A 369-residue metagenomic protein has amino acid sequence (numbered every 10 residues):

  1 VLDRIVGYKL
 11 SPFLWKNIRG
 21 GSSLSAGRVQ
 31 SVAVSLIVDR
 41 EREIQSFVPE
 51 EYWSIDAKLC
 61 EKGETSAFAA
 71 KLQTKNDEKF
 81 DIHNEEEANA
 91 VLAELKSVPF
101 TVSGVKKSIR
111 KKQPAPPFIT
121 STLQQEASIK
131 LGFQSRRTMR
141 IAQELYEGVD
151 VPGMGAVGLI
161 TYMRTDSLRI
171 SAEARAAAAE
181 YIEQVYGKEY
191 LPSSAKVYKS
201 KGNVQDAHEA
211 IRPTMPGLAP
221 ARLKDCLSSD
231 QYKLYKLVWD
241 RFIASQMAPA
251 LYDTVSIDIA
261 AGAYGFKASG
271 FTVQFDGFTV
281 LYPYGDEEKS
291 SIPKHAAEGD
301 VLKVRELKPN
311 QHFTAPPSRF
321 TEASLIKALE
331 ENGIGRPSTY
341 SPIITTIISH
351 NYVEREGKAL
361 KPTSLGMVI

Functional and structural regions predicted by a protein language model:
V1-K107, Q143, A210-K267, T272: Phosphate-backbone binding and catalysis cores of DNA-processing enzymes
G7, G27, G270-V280, G335 (+1 more regions): Glycine-centered small-residue hotspots that permit tight backbone geometry or close packing
P12, V32, F275, S338-Y340 (+1 more regions): Basic, gly/Ser/Thr/Pro-rich low-complexity segments located predominantly at protein N termini
C60-K62, V151-P152, V273, Y352: Short polar/acidic secondary-structure junctions
D77-K79, I170, F275-F278: A short local loop/turn or secondary-structure capping micro-motif enriched for an aromatic residue
N84-K236, F242, Q246, A250-T254 (+1 more regions): Structured DNA-binding interfaces in DNA transaction proteins
Y264-P293: Polybasic, glycine- and aromatic-enriched phosphate-binding surface used to engage nucleic acids
